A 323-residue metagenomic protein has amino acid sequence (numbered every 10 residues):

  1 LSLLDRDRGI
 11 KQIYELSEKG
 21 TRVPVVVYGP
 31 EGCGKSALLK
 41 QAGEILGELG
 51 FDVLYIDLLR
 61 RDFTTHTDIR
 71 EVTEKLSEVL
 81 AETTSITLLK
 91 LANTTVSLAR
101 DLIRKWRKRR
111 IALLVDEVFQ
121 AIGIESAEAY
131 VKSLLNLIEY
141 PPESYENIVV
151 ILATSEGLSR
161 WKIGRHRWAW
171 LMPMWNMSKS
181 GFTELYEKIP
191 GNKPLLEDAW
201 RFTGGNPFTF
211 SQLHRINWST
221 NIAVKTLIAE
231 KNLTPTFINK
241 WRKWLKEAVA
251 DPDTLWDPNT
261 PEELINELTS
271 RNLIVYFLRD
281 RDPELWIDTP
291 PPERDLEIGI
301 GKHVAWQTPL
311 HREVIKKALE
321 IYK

Functional and structural regions predicted by a protein language model:
S2-Y14: N-terminal pre-P-loop "Q-motif" helix
T21-Q41: Walker A/P-loop nucleotide-binding motif
E44-V53: Post-Walker A helix-loop "phosphate-sensing" segment adjacent to the P-loop in P-loop NTPases
V53, L58-L88: Conserved NTP-binding/hydrolysis module of P-loop NTPases
A92-H166: Conserved Walker B catalytic segment
L171-F202, F208, L213: Conserved small helical "lid"/interfacial subdomain of P-loop NTPases
L196-A199, F210-W286: Winged-helix-like regulatory helical subdomains adjacent to P-loop NTPase cores
L273-K323: Short capping/hinge segments at domain boundaries that bridge a core fold to an adjacent linker or tail
